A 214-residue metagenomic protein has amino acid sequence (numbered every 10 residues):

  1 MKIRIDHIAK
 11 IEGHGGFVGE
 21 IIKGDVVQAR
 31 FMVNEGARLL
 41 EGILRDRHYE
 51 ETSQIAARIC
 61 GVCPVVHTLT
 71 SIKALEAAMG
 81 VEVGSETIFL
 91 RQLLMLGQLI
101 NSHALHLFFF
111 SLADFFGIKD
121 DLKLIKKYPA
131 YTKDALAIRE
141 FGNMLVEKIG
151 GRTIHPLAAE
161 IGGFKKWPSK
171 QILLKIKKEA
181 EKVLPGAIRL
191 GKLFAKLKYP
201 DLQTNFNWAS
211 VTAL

Functional and structural regions predicted by a protein language model:
M1-L214: Active-site bordering "gate/hinge" segments that shape substrate access to catalytic or cofactor-binding pockets
